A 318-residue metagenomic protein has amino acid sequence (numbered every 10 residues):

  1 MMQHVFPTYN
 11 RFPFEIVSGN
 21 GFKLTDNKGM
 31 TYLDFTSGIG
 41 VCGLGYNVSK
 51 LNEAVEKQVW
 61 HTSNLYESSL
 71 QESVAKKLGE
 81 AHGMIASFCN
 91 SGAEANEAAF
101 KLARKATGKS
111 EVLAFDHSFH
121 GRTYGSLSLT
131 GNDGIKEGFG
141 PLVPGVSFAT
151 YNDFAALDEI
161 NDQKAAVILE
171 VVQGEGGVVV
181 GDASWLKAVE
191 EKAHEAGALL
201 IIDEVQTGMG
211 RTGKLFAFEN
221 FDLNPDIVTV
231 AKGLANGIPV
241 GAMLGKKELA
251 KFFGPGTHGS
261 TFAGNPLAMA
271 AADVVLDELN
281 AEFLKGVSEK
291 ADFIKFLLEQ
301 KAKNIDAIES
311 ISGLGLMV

Functional and structural regions predicted by a protein language model:
M1-V318: Conserved N-terminal phosphate-binding loop of PLP-dependent enzymes in the Aspartate aminotransferase
